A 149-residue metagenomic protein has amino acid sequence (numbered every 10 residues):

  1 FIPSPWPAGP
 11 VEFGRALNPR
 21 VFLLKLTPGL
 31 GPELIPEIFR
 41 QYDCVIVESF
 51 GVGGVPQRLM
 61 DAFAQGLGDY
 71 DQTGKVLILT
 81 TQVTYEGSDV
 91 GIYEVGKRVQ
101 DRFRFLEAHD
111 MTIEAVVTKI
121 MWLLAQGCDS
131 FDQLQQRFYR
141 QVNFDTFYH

Functional and structural regions predicted by a protein language model:
F1-L59, Q141-H149: Accessory alpha-helical/coil subdomains and C-terminal extensions that flank or cap enzyme catalytic cores
V52-H149: C-terminal non-catalytic interaction/assembly regions of soluble proteins
